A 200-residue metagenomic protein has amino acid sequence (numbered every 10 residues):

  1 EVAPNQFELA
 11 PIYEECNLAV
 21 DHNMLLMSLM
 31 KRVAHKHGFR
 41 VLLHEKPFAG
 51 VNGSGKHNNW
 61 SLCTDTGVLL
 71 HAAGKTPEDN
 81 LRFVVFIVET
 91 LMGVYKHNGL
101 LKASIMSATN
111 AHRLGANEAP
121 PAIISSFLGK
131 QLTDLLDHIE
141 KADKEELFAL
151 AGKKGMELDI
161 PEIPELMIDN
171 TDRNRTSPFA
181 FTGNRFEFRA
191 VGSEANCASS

Functional and structural regions predicted by a protein language model:
E1-S200: Active-site capping/gating regions of soluble enzymes
